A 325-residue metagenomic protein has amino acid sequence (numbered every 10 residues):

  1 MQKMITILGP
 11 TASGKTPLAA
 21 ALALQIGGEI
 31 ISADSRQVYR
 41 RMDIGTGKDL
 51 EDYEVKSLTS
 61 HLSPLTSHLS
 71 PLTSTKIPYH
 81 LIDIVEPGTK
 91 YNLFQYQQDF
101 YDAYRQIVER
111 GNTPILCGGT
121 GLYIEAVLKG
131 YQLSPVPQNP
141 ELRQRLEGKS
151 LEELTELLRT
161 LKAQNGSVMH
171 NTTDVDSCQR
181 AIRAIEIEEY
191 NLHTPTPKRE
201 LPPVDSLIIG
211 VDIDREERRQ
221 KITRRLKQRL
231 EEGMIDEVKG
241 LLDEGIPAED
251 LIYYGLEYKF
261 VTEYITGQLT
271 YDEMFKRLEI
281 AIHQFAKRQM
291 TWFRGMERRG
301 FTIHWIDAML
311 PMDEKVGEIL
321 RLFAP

Functional and structural regions predicted by a protein language model:
M1-P325: Phosphate/pyrophosphate-binding catalytic cores of soluble transferases and nucleic-acid-acting enzymes
